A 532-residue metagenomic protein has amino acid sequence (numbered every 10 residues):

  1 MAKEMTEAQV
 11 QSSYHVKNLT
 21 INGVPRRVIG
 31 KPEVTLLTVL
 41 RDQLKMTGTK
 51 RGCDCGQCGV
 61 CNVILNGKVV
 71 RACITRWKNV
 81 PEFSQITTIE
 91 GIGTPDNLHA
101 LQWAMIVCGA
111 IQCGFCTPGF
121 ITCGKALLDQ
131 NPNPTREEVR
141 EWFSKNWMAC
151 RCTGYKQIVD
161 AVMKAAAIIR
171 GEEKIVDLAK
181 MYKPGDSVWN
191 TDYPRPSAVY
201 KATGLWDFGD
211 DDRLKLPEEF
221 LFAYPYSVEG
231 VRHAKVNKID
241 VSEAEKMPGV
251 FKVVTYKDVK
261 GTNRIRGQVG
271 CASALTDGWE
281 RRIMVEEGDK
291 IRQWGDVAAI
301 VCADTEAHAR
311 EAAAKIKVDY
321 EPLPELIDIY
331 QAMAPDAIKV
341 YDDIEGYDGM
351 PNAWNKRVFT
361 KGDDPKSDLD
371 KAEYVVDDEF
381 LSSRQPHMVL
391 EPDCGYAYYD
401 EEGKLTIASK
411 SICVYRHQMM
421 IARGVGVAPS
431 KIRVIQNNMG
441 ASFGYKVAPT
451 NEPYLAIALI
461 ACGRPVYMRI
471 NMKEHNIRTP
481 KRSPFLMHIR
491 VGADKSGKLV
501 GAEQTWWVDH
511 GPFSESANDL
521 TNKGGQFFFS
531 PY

Functional and structural regions predicted by a protein language model:
M1-K183: Signature of N-terminal electron-transfer/Fe-S-associated modules in redox systems
G52-C55, T87, E137-S144, Y256 (+3 more regions): Beta-strand segments within the central parallel beta-sheet cores of soluble alpha/beta enzyme folds
V63, Y200, W206, C394-Y399 (+2 more regions): Short beta-strand elements
A72-I74, K78-G114, R292, H308-A332 (+5 more regions): Gly/Pro-rich active-site capping loops and adjacent beta-alpha segments that organize cofactor/substrate pockets
F120, D129, Y224-G261, A299-Y320 (+2 more regions): Alpha-helical support elements that line or immediately flank enzyme active sites and cofactor-binding pockets
V162-A166, S273-H308, F443-A493: Glycine-rich and small/hydrophobic secondary-structure elements
A167-M350, V375: Flexible, low-hydrophobicity surface segments
I338-V425: Helix-loop-helix junctions that connect adjacent transmembrane helices in secondary transporters/permeases, recognized
